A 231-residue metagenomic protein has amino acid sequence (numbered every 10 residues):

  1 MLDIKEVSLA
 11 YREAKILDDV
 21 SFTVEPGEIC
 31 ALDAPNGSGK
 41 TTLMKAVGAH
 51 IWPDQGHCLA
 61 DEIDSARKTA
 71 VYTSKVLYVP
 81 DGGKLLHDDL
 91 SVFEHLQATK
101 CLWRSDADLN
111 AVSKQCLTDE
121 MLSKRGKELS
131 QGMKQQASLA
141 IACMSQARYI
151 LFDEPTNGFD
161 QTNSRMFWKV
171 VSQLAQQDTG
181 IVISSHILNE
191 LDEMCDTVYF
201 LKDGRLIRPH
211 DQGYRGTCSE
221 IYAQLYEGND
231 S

Functional and structural regions predicted by a protein language model:
L2, L17-D19: Conserved structural motif at the start of ABC-family nucleotide-binding domains
D33-P35: The feature captures the beta-strand-to-loop junction immediately N-terminal to the Walker
G48: Helix-to-loop junction immediately C-terminal to a conserved catalytic motif
G56-R67, V71-Y72, R208: Conserved ABC transporter NBD signature motif
D88-L102: Q-loop/switch helix immediately C-terminal to the Walker
Q97, D106-L122: Conserved ABC ATPase "signature" region
I150-E154: Catalytic Walker B motif of ABC-type/P-loop ATPase nucleotide-binding domains
